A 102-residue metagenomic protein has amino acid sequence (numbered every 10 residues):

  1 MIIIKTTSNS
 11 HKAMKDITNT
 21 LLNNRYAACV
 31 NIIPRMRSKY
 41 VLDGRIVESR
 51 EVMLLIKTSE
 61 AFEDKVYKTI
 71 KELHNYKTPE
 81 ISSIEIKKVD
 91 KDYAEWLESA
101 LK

Functional and structural regions predicted by a protein language model:
M1-K102: Positively charged, small/polar-rich N-terminal and surface patches that mediate targeting and assembly and bind
